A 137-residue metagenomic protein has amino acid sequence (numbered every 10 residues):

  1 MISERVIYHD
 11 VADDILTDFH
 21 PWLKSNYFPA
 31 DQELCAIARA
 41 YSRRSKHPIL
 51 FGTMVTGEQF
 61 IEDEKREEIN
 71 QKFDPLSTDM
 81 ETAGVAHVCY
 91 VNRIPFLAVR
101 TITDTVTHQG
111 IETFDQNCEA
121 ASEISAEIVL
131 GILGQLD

Functional and structural regions predicted by a protein language model:
M1-D137: Glycine-rich phosphate- or other oxyanion-binding loops that anchor nucleotides, phosphorylated ligands
